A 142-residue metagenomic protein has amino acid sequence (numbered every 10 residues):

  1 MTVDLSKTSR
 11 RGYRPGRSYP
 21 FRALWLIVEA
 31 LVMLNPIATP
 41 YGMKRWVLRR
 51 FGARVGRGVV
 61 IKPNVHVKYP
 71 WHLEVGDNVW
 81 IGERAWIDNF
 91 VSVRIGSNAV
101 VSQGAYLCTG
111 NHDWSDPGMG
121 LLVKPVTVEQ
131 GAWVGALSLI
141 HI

Functional and structural regions predicted by a protein language model:
M1-R57, G131: Terminal amphipathic alpha-helical/low-complexity segments used for targeting or macromolecular assembly
T39, F51, W71, V91 (+1 more regions): Conserved acidic
R57, K62-P63, K68-Y69, G76-D77 (+8 more regions): Left-handed beta-helix
S115-P117: A short acidic, helix-capping loop that chelates divalent metal ions and anchors anionic groups
I140-I142: Conserved small/polar residues in nucleotide/adenosyl-binding loops
